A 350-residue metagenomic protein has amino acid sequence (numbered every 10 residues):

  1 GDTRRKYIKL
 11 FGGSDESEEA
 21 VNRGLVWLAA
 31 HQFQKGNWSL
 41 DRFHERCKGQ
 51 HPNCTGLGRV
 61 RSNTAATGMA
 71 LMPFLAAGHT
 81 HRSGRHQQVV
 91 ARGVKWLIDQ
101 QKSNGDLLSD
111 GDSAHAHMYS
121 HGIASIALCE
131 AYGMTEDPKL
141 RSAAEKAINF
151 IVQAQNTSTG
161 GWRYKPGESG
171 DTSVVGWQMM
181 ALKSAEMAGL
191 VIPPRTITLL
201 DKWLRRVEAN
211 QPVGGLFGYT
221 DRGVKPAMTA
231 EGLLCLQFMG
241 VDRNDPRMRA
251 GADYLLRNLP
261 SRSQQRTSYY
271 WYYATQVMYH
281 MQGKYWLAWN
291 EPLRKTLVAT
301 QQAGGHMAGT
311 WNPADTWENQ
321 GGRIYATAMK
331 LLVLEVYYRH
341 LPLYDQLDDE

Functional and structural regions predicted by a protein language model:
G1-E350: Preference for long, amphipathic alpha-helical scaffolds in soluble/luminal domains and all-alpha bundles
